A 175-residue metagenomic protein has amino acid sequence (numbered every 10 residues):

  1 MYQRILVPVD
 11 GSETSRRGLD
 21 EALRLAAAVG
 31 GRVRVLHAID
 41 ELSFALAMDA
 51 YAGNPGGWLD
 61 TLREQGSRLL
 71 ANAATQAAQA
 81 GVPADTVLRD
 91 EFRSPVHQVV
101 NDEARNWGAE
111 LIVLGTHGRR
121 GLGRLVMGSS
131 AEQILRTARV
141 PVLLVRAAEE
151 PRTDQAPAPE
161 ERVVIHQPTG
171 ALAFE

Functional and structural regions predicted by a protein language model:
M1-G53, Q76, A80-D85, E150 (+1 more regions): Small/aliphatic-rich secondary-structure junction motif
E21, E64-A73, V99: Short, solvent-exposed amphipathic alpha-helices that sit in or adjacent to ligand/effector-binding or catalytic
H37, L88-D90, R146: Residue-level recognition of beta-strand->loop/alpha-helix junctions
N54-R68: A short acidic, glycine-rich active-site loop that binds or catalyzes chemistry on phosphate/adenosine moieties
T75-I112, L172-E175: Structural beta-alpha unit
L111-Q133, P151-R152: Glycine-rich, Arg-bearing micro-motifs that act as flexible, cationic patches
V142-R152: Short, flexible loop segments at boundaries between secondary-structure elements
